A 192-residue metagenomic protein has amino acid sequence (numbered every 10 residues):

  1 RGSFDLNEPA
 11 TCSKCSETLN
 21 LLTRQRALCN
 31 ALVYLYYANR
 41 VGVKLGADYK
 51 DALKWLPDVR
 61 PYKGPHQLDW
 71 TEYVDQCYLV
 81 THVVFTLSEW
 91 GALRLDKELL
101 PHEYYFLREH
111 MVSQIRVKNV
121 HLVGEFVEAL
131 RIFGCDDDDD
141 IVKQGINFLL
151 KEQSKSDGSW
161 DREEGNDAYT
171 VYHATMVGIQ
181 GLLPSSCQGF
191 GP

Functional and structural regions predicted by a protein language model:
D5-L6, A10-S13, L21-G46, W70-L93 (+2 more regions): An alpha-helical repeat/solenoid feature that recognizes helix-turn-helix modules
N7, S16-N20, V43-H66, A92 (+2 more regions): Long, well-ordered core segments of solenoidal/helical folds
E98-P101, A168: Extended accessory and catalytic-adjacent subdomains in large enzymes
E152-D157, S186-P192: C-terminal accessory regions
